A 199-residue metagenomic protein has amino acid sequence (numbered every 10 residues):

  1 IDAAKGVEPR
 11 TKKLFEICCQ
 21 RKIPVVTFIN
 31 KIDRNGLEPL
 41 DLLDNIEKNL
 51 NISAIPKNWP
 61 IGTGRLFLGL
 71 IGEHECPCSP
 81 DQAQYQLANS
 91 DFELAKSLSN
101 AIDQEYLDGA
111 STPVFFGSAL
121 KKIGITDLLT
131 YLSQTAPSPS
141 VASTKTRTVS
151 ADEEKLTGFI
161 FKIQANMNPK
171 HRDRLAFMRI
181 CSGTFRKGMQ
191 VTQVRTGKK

Functional and structural regions predicted by a protein language model:
I1-K199: Structural and coupling elements of P-loop NTPases
